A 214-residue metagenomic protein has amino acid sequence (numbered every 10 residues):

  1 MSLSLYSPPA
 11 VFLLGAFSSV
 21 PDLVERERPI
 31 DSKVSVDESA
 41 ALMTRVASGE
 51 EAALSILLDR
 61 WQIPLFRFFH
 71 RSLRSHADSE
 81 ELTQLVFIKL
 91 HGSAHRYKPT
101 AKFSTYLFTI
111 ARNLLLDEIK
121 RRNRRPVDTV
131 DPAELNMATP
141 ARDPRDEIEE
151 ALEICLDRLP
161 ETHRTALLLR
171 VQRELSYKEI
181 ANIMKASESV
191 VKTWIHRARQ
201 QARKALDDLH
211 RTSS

Functional and structural regions predicted by a protein language model:
M1-T44, S48, I56-D59, A133-A141 (+4 more regions): Intrinsic, short, N-terminal disordered tails of RNA polymerase sigma-factor systems
E27, A47-I56, F66-L85, E188 (+1 more regions): Short, charged helix-capping/linker segments at alpha-helix termini
A47-S48, R71-S75, L85-K102, R121-N123: Sigma70-family region 2
R67, E81-I88, A101-N113: Structural recognition of an alpha-helix C-terminal capping motif at a helix-to-coil junction
V86, I110, L167, I180-A181 (+1 more regions): Hydrophobic positions on the alpha-helical face of helix-turn-helix-like DNA-binding modules
G92-P99, T109-T129, D208: Arg/Lys-rich amphipathic alpha helix in sigma70-family domain 2
H95-T109, E188, T193: Short, aromatic/basic-enriched loop-to-helix "N-cap" motif that marks the start of an alpha-helix at regulatory
P126, T162-H163, K192: The N-cap/first-turn positions of alpha helices within or immediately adjacent to helix-turn-helix DNA-binding domains
